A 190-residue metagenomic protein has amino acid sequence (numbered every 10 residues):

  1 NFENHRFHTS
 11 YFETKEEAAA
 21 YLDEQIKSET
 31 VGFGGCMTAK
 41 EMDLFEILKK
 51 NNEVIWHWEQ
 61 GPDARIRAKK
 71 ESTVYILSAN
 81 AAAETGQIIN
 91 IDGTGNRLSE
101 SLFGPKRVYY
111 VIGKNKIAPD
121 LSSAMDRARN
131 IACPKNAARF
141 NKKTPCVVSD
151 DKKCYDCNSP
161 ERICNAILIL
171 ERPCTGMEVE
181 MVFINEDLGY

Functional and structural regions predicted by a protein language model:
N1-I76: N-terminal active-site beta-alpha-beta segment that forms phosphate/nucleotide-binding and substrate-recognition loops
K70-Y190: Conserved phosphate- and dinucleotide-binding cores of soluble alpha/beta proteins, encompassing both enzyme active
